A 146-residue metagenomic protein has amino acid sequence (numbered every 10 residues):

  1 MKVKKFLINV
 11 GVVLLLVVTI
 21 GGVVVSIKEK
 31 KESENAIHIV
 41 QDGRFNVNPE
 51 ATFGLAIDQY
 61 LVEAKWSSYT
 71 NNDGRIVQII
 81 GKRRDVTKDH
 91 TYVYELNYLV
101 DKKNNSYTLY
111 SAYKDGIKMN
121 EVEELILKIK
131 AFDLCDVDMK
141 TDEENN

Functional and structural regions predicted by a protein language model:
K2-N9, G22-N146: Cystatin/cathelin-like cysteine-protease inhibitor module
V13-I20: Core hydrophobic alpha-helical transmembrane segments of single-pass membrane proteins
